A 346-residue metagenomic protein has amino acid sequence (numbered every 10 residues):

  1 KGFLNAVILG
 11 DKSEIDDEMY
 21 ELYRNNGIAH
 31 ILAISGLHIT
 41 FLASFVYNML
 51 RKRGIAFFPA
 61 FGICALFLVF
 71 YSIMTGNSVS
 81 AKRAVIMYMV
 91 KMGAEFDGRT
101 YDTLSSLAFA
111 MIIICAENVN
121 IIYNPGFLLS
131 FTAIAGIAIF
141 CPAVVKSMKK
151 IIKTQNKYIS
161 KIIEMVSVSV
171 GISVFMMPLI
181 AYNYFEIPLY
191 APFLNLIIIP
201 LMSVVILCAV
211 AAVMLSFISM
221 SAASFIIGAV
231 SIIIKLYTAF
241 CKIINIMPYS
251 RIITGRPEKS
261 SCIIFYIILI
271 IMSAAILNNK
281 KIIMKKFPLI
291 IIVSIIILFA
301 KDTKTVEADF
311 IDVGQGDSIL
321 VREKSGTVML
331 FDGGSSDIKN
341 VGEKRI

Functional and structural regions predicted by a protein language model:
K1-M87, M92-G93, V174, F331: Aromatic-rich juxtamembrane segments at the membrane interface
V7, S35, G76, G126 (+6 more regions): Divalent metal-coordination and catalytic microenvironments
A33-I34, A108, N124, M329-G334: Active-site neighborhood of phospho(di)ester-bond hydrolases with catalytic His/Asp-centered motifs
A56-P59, N156-I163, K259-S260, N279-L289: Membrane-interfacial entry segments at the cytosolic side of transmembrane helices
N77-Y266, A275: Internal transmembrane alpha-helical bundles of multi-pass membrane proteins
L207-V210, T303-R345: Conserved beta-strand hairpin/beta-sheet module of binuclear metal-dependent hydrolase folds, prominently
C262-I276, I290-I297: Hydrophobic core of alpha-helical transmembrane segments in multi-pass integral membrane proteins
I282-D302: Internal/C-terminal transmembrane anchor helices
